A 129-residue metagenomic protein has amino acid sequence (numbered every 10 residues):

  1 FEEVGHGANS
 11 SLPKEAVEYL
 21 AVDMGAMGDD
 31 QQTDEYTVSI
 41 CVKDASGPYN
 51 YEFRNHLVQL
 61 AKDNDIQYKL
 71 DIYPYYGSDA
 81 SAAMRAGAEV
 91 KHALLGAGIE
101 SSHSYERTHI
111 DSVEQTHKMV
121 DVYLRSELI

Functional and structural regions predicted by a protein language model:
F1-D44, Y76, A80: Acidic/histidine-rich catalytic neighborhood of metal-dependent amide-processing enzymes
S39-I129: Active-site-adjacent substrate-binding region of metalloamidase/peptidase-like peptide-processing proteins
